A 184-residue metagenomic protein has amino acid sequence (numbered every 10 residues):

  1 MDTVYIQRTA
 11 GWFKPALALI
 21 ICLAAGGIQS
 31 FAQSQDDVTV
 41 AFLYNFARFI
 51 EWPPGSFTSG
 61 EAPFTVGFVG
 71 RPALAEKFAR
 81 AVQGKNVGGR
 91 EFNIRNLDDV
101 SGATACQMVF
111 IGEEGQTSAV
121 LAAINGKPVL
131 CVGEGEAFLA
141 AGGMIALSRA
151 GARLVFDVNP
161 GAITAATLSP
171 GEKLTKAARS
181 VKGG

Functional and structural regions predicted by a protein language model:
D2-L19, G26-G184: Short hydrophobic alpha-helices and adjacent helix-cap/hinge residues
